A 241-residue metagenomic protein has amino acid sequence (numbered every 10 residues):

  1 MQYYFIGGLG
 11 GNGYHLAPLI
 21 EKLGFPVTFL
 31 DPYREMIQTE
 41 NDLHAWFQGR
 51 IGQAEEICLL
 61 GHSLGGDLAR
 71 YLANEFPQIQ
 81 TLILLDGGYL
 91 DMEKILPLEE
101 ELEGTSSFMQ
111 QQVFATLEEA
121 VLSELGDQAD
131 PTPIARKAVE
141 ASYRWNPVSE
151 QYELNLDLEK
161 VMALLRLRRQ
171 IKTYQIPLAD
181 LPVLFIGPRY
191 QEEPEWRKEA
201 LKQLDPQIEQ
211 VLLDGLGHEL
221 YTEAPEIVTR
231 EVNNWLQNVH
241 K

Functional and structural regions predicted by a protein language model:
G8-G11, S63: Active-site glycine-rich loops that stabilize anionic/oxyanionic intermediates across multiple enzyme folds
G10-P18: Serine-hydrolase catalytic-loop signature spanning alpha/beta hydrolases and amidase-signature enzymes
E21, P26-L60, R230: Active-site loop/oxyanion-hole signature of alpha/beta-hydrolase fold enzymes
G61-G65, A69: Gly/Ala-rich beta-loop-alpha elbow adjacent to hydrolase catalytic centers
L82-L117: Flexible "cap/lid" loop of the alpha/beta hydrolase fold
A115-R166: Conserved alpha/beta-hydrolase catalytic His-Asp/Glu region
V148-L204: Conserved serine/cysteine hydrolase catalytic core
L216-P225: Catalytic histidine-centered segment of alpha/beta-hydrolase-like enzymes
